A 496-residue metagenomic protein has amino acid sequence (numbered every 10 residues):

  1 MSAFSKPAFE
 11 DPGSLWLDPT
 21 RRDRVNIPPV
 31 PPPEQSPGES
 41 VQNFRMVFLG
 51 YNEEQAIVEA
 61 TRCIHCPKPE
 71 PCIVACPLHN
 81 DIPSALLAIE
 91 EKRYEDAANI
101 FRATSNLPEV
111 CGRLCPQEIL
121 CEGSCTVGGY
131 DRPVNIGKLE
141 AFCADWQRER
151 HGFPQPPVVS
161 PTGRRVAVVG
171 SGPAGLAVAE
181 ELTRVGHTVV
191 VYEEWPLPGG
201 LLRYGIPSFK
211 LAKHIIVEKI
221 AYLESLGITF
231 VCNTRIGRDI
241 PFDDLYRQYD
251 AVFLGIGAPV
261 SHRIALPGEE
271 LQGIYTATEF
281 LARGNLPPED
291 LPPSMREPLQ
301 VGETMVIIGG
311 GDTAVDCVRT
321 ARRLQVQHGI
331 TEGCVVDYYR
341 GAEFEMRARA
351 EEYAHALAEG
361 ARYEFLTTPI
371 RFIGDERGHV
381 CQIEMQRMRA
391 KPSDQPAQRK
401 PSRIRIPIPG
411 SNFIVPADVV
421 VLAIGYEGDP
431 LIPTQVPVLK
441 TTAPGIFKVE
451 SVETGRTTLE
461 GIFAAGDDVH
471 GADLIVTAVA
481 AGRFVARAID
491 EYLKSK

Functional and structural regions predicted by a protein language model:
S40-E59, H79-R113, Y130-V158, N285: Ferredoxin-type iron-sulfur electron-transfer modules in oxidoreductases and energy-metabolism complexes
D96, S160, R165-V169, V217-L266 (+4 more regions): Feature captures the FAD/FMN-dependent oxidoreductase FAD-binding
N106, G172-P173, G311-T313, V469: Residue-level detector of alpha-helix initiation sites
C143-S160, E218-R238, S261-V326, T442-T458: Glycine-rich dinucleotide-binding loop and its adjacent helix/turn
R165-V190, A314-L324: N-terminal Rossmann-like FAD-binding beta1-loop-alpha1 element of flavoenzymes
T188-V191, W195-L226, F230, V315-R371: Rossmann-like dinucleotide-binding cores of NAD(P)H-dependent redox enzymes
E270-G302, D394, Q398-A472: FAD-site-proximal beta/loop scaffold in flavoenzymes
V315, D468-K496: A conserved FAD-binding loop/helix module that cradles the flavin
